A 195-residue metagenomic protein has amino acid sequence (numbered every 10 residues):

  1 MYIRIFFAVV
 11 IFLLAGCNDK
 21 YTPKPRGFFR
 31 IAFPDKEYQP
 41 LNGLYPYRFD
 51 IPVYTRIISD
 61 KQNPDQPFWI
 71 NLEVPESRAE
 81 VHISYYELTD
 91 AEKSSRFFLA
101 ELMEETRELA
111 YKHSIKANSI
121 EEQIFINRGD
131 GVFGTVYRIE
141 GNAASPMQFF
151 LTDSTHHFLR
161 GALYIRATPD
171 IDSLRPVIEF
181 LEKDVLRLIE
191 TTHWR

Functional and structural regions predicted by a protein language model:
Y2-A8: Sec-dependent signal peptide recognition, specifically the positively charged N-region followed immediately by
L13-G16: C-terminal motif of bacterial Sec signal peptides marking the signal peptidase cleavage site
N18-K24: Bacterial lipoprotein signal-peptidase II cleavage site
P25-P46: Post-signal peptide N-terminal segment of mature Sec-exported envelope proteins
Y45-E105: Secretory pathway targeting signatures of secreted, lumenal, and periplasmic proteins
F49, A100, E104, E108 (+2 more regions): Solvent-exposed, polar/charged alpha-helical surfaces in well-ordered, non-transmembrane soluble domains, broadly
V53-Q62, A110-I126: Short secondary-structure junctions
N118, E122-R195: Short, well-structured beta-strand
